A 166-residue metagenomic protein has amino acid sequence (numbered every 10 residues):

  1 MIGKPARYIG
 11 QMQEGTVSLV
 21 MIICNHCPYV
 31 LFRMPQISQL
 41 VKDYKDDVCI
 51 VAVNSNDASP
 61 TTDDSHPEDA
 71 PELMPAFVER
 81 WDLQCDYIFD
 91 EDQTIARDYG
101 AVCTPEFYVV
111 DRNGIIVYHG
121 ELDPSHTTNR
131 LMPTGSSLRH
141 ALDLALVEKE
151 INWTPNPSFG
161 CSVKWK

Functional and structural regions predicted by a protein language model:
M1-L146, E150-T154: Chalcogenol-based redox active-site neighborhoods
K149-K166: Disulfide-stabilized, aromatic/cysteine-rich ligand-recognition loop
